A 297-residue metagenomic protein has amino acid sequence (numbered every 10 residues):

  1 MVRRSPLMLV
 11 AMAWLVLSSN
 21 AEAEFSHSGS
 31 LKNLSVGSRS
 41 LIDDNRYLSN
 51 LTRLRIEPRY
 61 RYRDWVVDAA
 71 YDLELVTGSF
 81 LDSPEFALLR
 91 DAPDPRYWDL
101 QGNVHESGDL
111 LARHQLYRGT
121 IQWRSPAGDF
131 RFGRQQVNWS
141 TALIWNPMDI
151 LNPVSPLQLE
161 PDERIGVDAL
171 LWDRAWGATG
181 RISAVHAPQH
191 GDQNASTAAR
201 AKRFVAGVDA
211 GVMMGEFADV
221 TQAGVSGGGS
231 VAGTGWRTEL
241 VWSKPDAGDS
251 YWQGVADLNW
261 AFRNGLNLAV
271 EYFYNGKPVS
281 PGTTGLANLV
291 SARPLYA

Functional and structural regions predicted by a protein language model:
F25, D64-V67, A127-F130, T179-I182 (+3 more regions): Repeated loop/turn-to-beta-strand initiation elements of outer-membrane beta-barrel proteins
G29-S35, A69-L73, F132-R134, A184-P188 (+4 more regions): Transmembrane beta-barrel strands of outer-membrane/channel proteins
S35-L51: Surface-exposed strand-loop-strand hairpins of Gram-negative outer-membrane beta-barrel proteins
S38-I42, G78-D82, W139-I144, Q193-A195 (+5 more regions): Outer-membrane beta-barrel proteins
R46-T52, A112-Y117, R124, R164-L170 (+4 more regions): Residues that define the transmembrane beta-barrel architecture of outer-membrane proteins
L54-Y60, R118-R124, L170-R174, A199-R203 (+4 more regions): Residues on the lipid-exposed face of transmembrane beta-strands in outer-membrane beta-barrel proteins
R61-R181, R203: Outer membrane beta-barrel
G228-A297: Detector for outer-membrane/organellar transmembrane beta-barrel domains, recognizing the amphipathic beta-strand
